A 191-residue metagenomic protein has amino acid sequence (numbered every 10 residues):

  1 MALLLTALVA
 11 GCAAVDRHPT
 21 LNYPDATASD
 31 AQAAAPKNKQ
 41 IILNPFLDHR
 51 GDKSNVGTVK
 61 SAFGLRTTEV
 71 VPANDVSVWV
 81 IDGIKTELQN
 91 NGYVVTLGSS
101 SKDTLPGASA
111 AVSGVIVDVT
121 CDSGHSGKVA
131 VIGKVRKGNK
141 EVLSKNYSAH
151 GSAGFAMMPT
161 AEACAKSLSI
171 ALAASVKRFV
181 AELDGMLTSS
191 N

Functional and structural regions predicted by a protein language model:
M1-C12: Sec-dependent bacterial lipoprotein signal peptides
C12-A35, N90-V94, V142-N191: C-terminal/domain-edge helix-coil "capping" segments
C12-D82, D184-N191: A structural "domain/chain start" motif
A13-Y23, N91-S144, S152-M158: Surface-exposed short loop/turn segments
V59-S61, V131, S148-H150: Short intrinsically disordered coil segments
R66-N74, C121, P159-K166: Second-shell loop/turn segments in exported
G83-N91: Amphipathic alpha-helical segments
